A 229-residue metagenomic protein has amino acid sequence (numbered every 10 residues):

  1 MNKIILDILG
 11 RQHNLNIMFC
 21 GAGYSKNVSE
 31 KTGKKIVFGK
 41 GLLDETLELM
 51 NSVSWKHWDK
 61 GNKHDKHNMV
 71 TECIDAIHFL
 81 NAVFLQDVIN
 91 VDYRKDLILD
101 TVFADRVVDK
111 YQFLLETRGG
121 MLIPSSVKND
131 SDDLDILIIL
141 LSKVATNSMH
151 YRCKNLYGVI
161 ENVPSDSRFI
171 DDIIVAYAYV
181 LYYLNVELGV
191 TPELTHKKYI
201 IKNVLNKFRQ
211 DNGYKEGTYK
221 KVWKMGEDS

Functional and structural regions predicted by a protein language model:
M1-S229: Flexible "arm" and connector segments at domain edges
